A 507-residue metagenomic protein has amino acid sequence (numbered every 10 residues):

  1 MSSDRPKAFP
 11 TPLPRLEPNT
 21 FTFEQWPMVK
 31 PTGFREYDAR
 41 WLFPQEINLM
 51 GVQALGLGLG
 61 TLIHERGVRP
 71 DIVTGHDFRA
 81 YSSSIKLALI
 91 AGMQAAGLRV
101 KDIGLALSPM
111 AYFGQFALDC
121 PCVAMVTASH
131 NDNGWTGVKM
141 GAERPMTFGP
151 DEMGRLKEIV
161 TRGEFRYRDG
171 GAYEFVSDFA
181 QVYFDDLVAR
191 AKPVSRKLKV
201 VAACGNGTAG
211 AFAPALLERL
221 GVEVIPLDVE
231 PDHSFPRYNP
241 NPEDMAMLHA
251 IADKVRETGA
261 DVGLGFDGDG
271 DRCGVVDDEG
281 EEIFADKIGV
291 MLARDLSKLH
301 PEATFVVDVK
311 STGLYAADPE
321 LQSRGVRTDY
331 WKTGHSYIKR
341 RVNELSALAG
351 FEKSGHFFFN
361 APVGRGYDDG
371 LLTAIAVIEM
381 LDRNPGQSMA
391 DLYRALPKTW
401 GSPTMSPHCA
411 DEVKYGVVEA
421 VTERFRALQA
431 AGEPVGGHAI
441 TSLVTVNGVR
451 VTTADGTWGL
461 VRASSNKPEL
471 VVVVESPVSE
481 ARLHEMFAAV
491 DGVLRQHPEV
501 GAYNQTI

Functional and structural regions predicted by a protein language model:
S2-A91, A95-A96, Y173-V200: An N-terminal, well-structured beta->alpha segment
T22-M28, T136-T258: Gly/Ser/Thr-enriched, mixed-charge loops and adjacent short helices that form phosphate/oxyanion-binding elements
D38, T74, A111, A124 (+11 more regions): Buried hydrophobic positions in well-ordered alpha/beta secondary-structure cores of metabolic enzymes
T61, R69-W135, L216-V276: N-terminal small/polar loop signature for handling phosphorylated ligands or for N-terminal nucleophile
D77-I85, C204-A211, S311: Glycine-rich phosphate-binding loops at beta-strand->alpha-helix junctions
P121-W135, V255-D277, E282, V326-D369: Glycine-rich phosphate-binding loop
N133-T136, A142-D151, E158, V194-R196 (+2 more regions): Replace "Mg2+/Mn2+-dependent" with "divalent metal-dependent
H300-V473, V478-I507: Phosphate-binding and adjacent anionic-ligand microenvironments
